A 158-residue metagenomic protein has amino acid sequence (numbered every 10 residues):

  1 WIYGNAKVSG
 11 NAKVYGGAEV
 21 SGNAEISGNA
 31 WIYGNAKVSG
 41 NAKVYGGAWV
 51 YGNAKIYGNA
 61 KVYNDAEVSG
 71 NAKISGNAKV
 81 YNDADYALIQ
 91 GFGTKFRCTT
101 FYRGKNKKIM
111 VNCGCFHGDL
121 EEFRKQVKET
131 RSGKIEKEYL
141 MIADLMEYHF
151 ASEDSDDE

Functional and structural regions predicted by a protein language model:
W1-A84: A detector of tandem-repeat and repeat-rich interaction/domain scaffolds
G76, V80-E158: Intrinsic low-complexity/IDR segments
